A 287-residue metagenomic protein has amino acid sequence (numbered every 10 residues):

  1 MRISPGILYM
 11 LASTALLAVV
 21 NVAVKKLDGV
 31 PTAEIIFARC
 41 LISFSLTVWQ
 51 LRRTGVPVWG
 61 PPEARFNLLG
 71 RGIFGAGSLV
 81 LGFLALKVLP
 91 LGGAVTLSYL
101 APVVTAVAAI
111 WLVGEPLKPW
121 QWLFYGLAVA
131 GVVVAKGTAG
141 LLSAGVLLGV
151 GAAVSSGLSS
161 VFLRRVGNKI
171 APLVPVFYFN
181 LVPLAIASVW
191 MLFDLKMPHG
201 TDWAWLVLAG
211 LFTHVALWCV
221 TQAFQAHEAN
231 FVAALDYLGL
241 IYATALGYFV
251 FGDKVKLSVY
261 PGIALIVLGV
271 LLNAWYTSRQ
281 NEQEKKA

Functional and structural regions predicted by a protein language model:
M1-A12, F44-G70, P119, N168-I170 (+3 more regions): Membrane-interface interhelical linkers
A15-V19, A23, Q50, L69-L84 (+3 more regions): Hydrophobic alpha-helical transmembrane segments of multi-pass membrane transport proteins, especially secondary
V22-K25, V30-T32, T47, A139-P198 (+2 more regions): Transmembrane alpha-helical segments that form core, pore/gating elements of small-molecule transporters/exporters
L27, I35, R39, A85 (+9 more regions): Hydrophobic/aromatic residues within transmembrane alpha-helices of multi-pass small-molecule transporters
I42-L46, L97-W111, G126, L181-I186 (+2 more regions): Alpha-helical transmembrane segments of compact multi-pass small-molecule transporters, enriched in specific families
A94-L100, V166-L181, L217-Y248: Helix-helix packing/entry segments at the starts of transmembrane helices
V95-S98, G114-V134, S143-V146, H199-G200 (+1 more regions): Loop-to-transmembrane alpha-helix entry segments
I241-A287: C-terminal-most transmembrane helix of multi-pass membrane proteins
